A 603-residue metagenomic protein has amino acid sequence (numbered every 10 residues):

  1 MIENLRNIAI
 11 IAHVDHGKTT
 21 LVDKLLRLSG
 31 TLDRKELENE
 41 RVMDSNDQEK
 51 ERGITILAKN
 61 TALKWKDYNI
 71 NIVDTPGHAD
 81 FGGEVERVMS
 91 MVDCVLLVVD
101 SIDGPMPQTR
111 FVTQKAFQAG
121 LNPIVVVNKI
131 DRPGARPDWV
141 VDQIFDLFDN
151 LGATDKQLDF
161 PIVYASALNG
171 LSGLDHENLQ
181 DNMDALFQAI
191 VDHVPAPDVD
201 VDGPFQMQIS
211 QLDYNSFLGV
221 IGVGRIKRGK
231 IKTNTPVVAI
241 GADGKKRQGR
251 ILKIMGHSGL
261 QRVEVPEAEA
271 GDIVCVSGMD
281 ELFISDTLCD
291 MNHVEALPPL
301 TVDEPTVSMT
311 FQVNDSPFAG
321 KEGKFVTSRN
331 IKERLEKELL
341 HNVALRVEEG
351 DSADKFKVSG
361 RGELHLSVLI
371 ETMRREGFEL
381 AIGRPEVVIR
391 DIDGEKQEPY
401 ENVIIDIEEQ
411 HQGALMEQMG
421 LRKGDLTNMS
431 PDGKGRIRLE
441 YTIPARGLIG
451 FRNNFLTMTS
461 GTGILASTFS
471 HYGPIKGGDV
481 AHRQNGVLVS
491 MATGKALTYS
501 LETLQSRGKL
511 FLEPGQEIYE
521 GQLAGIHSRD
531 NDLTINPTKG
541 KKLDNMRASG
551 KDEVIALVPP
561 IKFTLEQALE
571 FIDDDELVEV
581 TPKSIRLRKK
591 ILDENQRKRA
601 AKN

Functional and structural regions predicted by a protein language model:
M1-V99, D103-P105, Q143, L212: P-loop NTPase switch module centered on the Walker A-proximal segment
A9-I10, V126-G134, L171, D175-N178 (+2 more regions): Conserved short loop/turn motifs at secondary-structure junctions
D15, L21, G53, D74 (+17 more regions): Residue-level signature of catalytic and energy-coupling elements of molecular machines, predominantly ATP/GTP-dependent
V85-V99, G104-F148: Conserved P-loop NTPase nucleotide-binding/switch module
N122, R132-D192: Canonical P-loop GTPase G-domain recognition
D159-P161, Q188-D192, G222-N603: Accessory interaction regions appended to the cores of large information-processing enzymes
M207, Y214-G219: A contiguous, basic/glycine-rich beta-loop/short-helix subdomain that forms a polymer-engagement track
